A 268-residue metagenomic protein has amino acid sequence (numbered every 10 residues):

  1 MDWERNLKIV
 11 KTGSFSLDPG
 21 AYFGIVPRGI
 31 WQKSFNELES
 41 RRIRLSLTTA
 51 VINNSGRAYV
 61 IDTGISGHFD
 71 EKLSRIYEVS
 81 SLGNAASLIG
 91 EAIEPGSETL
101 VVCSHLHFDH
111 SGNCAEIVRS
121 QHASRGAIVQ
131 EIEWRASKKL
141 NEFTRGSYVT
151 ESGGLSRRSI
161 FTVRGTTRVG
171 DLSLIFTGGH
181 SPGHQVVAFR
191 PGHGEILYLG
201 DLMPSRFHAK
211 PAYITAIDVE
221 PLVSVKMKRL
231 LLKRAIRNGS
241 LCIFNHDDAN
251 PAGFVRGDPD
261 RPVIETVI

Functional and structural regions predicted by a protein language model:
M1-D2, I52, R164-V169: Short acidic-hydrophobic surface loop/beta-edge motif
R5, G13-S87, V186-G200: Conserved beta-strand hairpin/beta-sheet module of binuclear metal-dependent hydrolase folds, prominently
F23-G24, S74-I76, A115-R119, E142-T144 (+2 more regions): Short, glycine/charged-enriched secondary-structure capping and boundary segments
Y59-I61, V102, A127, I196-Y198 (+1 more regions): Residue-level marker for buried hydrophobic side chains located in beta-strands that build the well-ordered beta-sheet
I65-E71, I76-Y77, T150-S152, F176 (+1 more regions): Metallo-beta-lactamase
S80-S97, A115-E116, H122-F176, V225-G239 (+1 more regions): Metallo-beta-lactamase
E98-D109: Metallo-beta-lactamase
N113-A123, A252-I268: Short, electropositive alpha-helical surface patch
